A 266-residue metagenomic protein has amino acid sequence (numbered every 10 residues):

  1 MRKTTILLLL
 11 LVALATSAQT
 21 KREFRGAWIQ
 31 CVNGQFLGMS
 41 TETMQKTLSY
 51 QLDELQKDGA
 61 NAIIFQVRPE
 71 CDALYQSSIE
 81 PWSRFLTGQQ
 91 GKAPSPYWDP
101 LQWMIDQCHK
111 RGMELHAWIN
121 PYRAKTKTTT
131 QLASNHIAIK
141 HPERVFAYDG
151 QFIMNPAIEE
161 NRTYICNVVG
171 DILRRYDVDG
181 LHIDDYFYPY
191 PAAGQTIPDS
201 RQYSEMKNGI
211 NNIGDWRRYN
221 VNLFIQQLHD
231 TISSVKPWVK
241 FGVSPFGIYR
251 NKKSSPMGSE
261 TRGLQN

Functional and structural regions predicted by a protein language model:
L9-A18: Hydrophobic h-region of N-terminal signal peptides that target proteins for export in Gram-negative bacteria
R22-F24, W28-Q30, G34-K46, L101 (+3 more regions): Active-site-adjacent "subsite" loops/lids of carbohydrate-active enzymes
R25-I29, I63-F65, L115-A117, L181-I183 (+1 more regions): Hydrophobic faces of well-ordered beta-strands that scaffold small-molecule active sites in alpha/beta enzyme cores
I29-G34, R68-E70, N120-A124, D185-Y188 (+1 more regions): Active-site beta-loop-alpha junctions enriched in small/polar residues
M39-D58, F85-R111, Y164, Y219-Q227: Aromatic- and glycine-enriched glycan-recognition loops and surfaces that form the carbohydrate-binding subsites
K46-A73, R175-G180, N266: Catalytic domains of carbohydrate-active enzymes, especially glycoside hydrolases
A60-S95: Aromatic-lined carbohydrate-binding/catalytic grooves of carbohydrate-active enzymes
R111, I139-N266: Polysaccharide-binding and catalytic clefts of secreted carbohydrate-active enzymes
